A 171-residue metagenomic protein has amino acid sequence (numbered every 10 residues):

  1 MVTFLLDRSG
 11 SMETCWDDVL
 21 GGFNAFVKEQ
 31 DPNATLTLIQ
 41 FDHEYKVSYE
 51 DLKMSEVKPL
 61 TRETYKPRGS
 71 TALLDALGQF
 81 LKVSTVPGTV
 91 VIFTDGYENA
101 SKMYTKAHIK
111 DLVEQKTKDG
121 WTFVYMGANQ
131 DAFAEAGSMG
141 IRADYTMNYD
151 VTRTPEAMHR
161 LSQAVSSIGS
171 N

Functional and structural regions predicted by a protein language model:
M1-N171: Acidic, low-complexity intrinsically disordered regions
